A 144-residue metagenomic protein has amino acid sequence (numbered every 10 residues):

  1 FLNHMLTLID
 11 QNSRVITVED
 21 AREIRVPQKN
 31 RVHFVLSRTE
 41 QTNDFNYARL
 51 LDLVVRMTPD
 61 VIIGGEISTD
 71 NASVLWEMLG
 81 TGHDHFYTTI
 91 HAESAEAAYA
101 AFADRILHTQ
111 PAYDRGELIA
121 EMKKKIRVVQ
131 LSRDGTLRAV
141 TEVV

Functional and structural regions predicted by a protein language model:
F1-L6: Post-Walker A alpha-helix
T7-K123, L131-D134: Switch/coupling sub-region of P-loop NTPases
R133-V144: NTP-dependent small-molecule kinase module
